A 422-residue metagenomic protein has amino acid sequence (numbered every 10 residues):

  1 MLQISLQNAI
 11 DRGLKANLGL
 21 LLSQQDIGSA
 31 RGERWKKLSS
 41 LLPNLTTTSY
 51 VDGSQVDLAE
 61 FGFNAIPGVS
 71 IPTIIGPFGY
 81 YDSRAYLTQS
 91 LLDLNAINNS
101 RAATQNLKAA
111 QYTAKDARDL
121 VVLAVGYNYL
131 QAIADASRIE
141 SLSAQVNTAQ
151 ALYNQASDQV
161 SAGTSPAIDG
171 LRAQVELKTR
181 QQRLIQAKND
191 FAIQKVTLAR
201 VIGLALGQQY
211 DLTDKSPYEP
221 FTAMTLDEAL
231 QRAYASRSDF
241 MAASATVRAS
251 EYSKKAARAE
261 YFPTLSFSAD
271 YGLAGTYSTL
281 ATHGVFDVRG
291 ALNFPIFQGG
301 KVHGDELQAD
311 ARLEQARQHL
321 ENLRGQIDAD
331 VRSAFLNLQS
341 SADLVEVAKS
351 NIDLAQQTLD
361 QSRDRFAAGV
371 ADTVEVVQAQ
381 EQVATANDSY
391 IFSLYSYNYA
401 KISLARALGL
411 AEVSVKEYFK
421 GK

Functional and structural regions predicted by a protein language model:
M1-Y50, V56, L206, L212-V247 (+5 more regions): Bacterial Sec-pathway N-terminal export signals of envelope proteins
S5, N44-A117, S236, M241-L323 (+2 more regions): Small/polar-residue-enriched beta-strand and adjacent coil segments characteristic of outer-membrane beta-barrel
L22-K37, A117, V121-S141, A151-Y153 (+5 more regions): Amphipathic alpha-helical coiled-coil segments
Q55, L206, S389-K422: Acidic, low-complexity, intrinsically disordered peripheral segments
R118-R232, N337, S341, Q382-V383: Periplasmic alpha-helical coiled-coil/stalk elements that build and connect Gram-negative outer-membrane
G163, G203-L204, G369, L408-L410: Short helix-capping/hinge motifs at transmembrane helix termini and TM-loop junctions
